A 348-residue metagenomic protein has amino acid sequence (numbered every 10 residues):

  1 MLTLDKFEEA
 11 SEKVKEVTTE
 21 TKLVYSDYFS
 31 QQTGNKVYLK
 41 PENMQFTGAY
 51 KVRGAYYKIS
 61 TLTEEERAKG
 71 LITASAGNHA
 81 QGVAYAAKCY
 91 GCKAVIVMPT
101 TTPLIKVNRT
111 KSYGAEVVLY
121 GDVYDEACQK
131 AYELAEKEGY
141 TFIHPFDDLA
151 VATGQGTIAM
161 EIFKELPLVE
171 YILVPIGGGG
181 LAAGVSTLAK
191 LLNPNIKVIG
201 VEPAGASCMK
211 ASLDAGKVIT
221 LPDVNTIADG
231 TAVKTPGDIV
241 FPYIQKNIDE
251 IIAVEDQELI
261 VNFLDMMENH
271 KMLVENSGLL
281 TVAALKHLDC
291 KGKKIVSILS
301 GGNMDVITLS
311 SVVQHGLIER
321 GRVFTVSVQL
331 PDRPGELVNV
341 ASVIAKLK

Functional and structural regions predicted by a protein language model:
M1-L347: PLP-dependent amino-acid enzyme catalytic core
